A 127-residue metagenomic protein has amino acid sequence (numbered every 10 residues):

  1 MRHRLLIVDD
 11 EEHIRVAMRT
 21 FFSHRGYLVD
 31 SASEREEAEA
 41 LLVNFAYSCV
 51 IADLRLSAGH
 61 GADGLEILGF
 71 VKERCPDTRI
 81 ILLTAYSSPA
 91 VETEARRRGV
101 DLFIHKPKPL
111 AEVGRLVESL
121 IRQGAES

Functional and structural regions predicted by a protein language model:
E12-D30: Two-component/phosphorelay signaling modules centered on CheY-like receiver
S31-C49, S57, E73: Acidic, metal-coordinating helix/loop segments flanking the phosphotransfer/catalytic sites of two-component signaling
A40, A62-D77: Short amphipathic alpha-helix used as the core "switch/output" element in two-component signaling
V50, I80, F103-I104: Two-component signal transduction core modules
A62-E66, Y86-I104: Alpha4 helix (beta4-alpha4-beta5 surface) of REC/receiver domains from two-component response regulators
A90, K108-E118: C-terminal output helix
R115-S127: The C-terminal output helix
